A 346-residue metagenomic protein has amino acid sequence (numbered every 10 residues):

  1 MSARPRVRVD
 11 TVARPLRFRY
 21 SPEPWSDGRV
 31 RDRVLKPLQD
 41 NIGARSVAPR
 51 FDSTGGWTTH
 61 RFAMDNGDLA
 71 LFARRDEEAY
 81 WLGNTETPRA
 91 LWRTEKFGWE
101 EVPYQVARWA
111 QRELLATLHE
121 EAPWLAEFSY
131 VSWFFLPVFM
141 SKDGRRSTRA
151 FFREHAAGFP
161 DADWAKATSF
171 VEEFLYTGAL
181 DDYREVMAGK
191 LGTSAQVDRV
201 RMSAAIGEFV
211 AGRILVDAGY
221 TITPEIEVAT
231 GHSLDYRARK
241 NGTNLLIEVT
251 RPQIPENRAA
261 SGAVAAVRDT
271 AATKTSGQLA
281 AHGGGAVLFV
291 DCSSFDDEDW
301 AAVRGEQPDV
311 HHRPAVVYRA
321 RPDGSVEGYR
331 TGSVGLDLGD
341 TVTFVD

Functional and structural regions predicted by a protein language model:
M1-A218, R251-D346: Charged, structured surface patches that assemble and position nucleic-acid processing machinery
E208, E225, E248: Acidic-residue sensor for enzyme active/binding pockets
V216-R239: A short acidic/basic microdomain associated with nuclease active sites
T223-P224, L246, F289: A structural signal for short, well-ordered beta-strand segments and their strand-loop junctions that often border
H232, G242, H282-G284: Residue-level preference for short coil/turn positions at secondary-structure junctions
A238-E248: Active-site beta-strand-loop-beta-strand hairpin of nuclease catalytic cores that positions key catalytic residues
